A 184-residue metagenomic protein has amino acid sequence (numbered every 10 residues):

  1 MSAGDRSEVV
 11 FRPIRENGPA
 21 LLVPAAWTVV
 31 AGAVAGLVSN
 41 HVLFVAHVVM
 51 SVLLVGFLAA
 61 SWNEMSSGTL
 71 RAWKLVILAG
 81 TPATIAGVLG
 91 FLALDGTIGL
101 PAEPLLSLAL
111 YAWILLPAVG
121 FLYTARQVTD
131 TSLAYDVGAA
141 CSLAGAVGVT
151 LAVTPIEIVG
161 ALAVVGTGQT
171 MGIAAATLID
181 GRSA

Functional and structural regions predicted by a protein language model:
M1-G68, S183-A184: N-terminal topogenic module of multi-pass integral membrane proteins
E16-P19, S66-L78, T131-A139: Membrane-interfacial loop-to-transmembrane alpha-helix junctions, especially the N-terminal start
W27-A31, A118-F121, A140-L151: Hydrophobic, membrane-inserted alpha-helices
A33-V48, F91-A112, L151-L162: Membrane-helix interface and helix-disruption motif detector
V48-D95: A glycine-rich, hydrophobic loop/mini-helix early in the fold
G56-L70, L122-R126, G172-R182: C-terminal ends of transmembrane helices
I77-V137: Membrane-proximal helix-loop-helix units in multi-pass membrane proteins
V128-A184: Terminal transmembrane helical module of multi-pass membrane proteins
